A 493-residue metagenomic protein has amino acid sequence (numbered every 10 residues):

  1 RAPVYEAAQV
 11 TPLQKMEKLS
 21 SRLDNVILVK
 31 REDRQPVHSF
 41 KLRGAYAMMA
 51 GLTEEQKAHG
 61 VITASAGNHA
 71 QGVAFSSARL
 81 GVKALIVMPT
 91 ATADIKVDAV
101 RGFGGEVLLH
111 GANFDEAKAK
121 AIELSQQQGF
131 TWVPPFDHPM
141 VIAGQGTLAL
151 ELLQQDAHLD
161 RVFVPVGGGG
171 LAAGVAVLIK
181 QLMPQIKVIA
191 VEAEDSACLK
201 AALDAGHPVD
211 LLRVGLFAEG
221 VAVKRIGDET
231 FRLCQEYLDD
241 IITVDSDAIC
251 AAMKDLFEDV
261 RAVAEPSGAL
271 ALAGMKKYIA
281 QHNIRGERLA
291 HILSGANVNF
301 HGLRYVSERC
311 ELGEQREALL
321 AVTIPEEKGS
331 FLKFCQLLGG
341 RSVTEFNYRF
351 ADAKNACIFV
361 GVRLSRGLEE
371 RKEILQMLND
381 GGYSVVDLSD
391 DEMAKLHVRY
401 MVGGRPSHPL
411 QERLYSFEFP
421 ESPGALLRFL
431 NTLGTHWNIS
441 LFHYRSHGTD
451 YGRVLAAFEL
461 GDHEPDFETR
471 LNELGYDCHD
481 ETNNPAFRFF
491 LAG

Functional and structural regions predicted by a protein language model:
R1-A425, F429-G493: PLP-dependent amino-acid enzyme catalytic core
